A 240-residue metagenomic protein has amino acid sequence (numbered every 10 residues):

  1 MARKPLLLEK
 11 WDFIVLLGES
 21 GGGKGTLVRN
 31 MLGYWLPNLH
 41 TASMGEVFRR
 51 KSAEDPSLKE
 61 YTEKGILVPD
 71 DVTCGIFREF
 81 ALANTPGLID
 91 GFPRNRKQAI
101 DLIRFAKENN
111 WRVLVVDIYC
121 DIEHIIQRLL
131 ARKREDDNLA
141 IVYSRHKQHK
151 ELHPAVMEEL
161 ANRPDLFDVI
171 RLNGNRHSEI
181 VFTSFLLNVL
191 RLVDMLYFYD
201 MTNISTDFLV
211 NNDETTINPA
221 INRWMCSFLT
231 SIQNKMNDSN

Functional and structural regions predicted by a protein language model:
M1-N240: Glycine-rich phosphate-binding loop of ATP-dependent small-molecule kinases
